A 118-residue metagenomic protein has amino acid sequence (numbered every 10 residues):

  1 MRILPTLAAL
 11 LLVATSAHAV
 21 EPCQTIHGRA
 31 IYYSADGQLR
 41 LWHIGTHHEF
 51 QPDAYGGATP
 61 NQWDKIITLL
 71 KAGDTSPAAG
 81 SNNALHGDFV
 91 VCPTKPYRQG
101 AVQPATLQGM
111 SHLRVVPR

Functional and structural regions predicted by a protein language model:
R2-A9: Sec-dependent signal peptide recognition, specifically the positively charged N-region followed immediately by
L4, Q24, N83-L85: Residues at beta-strand starts and edge strands
P5, G37, H48, F89-V91: Aromatic-enriched hydrophobic runs in primary sequence
T6, Y33, T94: Residue-level marker of positions within ordered structural domains that often coincide with functionally constrained
L10, A19, Y32, A78-G80: Sterically constrained small-residue positions within well-ordered secondary structures of folded domains
A14-S16: N-terminal signal peptide c-region/cleavage motif recognized by signal peptidases
A19-L69: N-terminal secretory signal peptides
Q62-R118: Beta-strand-rich cores of mature extracytoplasmic or soluble domains
